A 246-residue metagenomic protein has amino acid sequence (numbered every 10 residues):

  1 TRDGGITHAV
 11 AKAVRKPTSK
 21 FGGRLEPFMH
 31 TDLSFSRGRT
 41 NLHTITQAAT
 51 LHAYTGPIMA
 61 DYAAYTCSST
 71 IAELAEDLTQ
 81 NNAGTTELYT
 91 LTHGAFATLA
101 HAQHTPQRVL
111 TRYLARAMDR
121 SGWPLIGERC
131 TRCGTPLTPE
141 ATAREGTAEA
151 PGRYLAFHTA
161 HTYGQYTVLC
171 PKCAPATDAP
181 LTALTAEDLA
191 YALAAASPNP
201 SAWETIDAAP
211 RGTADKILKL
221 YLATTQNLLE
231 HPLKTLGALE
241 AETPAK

Functional and structural regions predicted by a protein language model:
R2-K246: Non-catalytic alpha-helical scaffolds and adjoining flexible linkers that form interface surfaces for assembly
